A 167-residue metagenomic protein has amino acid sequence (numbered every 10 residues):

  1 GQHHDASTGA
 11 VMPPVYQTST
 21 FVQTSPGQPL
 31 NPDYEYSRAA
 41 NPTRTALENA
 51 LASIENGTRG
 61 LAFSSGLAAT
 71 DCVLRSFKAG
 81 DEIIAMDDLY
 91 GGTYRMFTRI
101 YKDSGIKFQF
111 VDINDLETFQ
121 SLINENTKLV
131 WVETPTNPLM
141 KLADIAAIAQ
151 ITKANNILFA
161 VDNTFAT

Functional and structural regions predicted by a protein language model:
G1, S19, I113: Active-site donor-binding loop signature of nucleotide-sugar glycosyltransferases
G1-V11, V15: Short conserved active-site loop signatures built around small residues
T8, I54-E55, S104, N155: Residues at alpha-helix termini
P14, R44-E48, I145: A general structural signal for well-ordered alpha-helical segments in protein cores
T20-D71, S76, G92-Y101: Conserved N-terminal alpha-helix of the aminotransferase class I/II PLP-enzyme fold
L61-T167: Conserved PLP-enzyme active-site core in the AAT-like
